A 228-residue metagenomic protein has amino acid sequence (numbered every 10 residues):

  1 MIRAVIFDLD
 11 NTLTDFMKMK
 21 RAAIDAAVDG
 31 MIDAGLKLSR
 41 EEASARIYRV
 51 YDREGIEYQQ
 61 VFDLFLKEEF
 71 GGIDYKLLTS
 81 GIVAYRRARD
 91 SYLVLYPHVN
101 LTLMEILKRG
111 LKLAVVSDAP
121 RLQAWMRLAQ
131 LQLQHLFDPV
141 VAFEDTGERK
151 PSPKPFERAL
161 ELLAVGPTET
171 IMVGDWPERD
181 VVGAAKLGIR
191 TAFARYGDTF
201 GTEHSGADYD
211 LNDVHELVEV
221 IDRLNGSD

Functional and structural regions predicted by a protein language model:
M1-V5, K18, I73, N100 (+2 more regions): Asp-based, Mg2+/Mn2+-dependent phosphohydrolase catalytic module
I2-L101, L122: N-terminal helical cap/lid subdomain that shapes the substrate entry/recognition surface in HAD-like hydrolases
